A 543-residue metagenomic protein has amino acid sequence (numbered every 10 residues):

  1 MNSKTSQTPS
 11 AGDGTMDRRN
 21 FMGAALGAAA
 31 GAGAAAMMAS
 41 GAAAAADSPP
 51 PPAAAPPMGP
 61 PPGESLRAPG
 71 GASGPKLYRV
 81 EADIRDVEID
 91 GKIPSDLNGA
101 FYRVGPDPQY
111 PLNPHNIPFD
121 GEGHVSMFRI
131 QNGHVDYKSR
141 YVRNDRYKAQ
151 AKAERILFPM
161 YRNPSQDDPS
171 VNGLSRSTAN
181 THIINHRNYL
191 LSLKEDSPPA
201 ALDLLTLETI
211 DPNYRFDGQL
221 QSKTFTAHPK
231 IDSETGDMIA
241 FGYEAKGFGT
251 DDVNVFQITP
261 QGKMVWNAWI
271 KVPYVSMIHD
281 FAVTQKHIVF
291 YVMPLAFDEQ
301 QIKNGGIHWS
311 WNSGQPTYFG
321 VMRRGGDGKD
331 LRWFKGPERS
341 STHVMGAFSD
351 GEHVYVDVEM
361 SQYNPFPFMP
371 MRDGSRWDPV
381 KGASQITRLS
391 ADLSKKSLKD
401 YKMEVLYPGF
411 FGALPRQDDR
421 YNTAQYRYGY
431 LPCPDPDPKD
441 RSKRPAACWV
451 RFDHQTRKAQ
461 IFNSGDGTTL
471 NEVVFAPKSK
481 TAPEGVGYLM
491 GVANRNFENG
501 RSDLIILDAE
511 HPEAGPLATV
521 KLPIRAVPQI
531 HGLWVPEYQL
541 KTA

Functional and structural regions predicted by a protein language model:
M1-D17: N-terminal secretory signal peptides
T15, A36-M37: Residue-level detector of intrinsically disordered terminal segments
F21-G33, P49-A543: Beta-propeller domains
M37-P50: Signal peptide processing junction and immediate N-terminal pro/mature segment of secreted/exported proteins
